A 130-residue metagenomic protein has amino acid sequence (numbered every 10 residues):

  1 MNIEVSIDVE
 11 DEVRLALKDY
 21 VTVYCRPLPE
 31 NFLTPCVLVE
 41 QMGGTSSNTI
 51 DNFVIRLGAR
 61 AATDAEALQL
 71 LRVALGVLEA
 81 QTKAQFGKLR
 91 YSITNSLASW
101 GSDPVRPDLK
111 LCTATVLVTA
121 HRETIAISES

Functional and structural regions predicted by a protein language model:
M1-L15, M42-I50, L89-S130: Short, charged interaction patches at domain edges and termini
M1-S47, Q69, Q81, Q85-F86: Small/polar-rich, solvent-exposed N-terminal microdomains that initiate assembly or binding
T22, R60-D64, K110, V116: Broad hydrophobic/π-residue packing in well-ordered secondary structure
E40, G58-R60: Short hydrophobic/aromatic beta-strand micro-patches that form the beta-sheet surface supporting nucleotide- or nucleic
G43, A62-E79: Extracellular/virion structural assembly segments
F53-I55: Short amphipathic alpha-helical segments
